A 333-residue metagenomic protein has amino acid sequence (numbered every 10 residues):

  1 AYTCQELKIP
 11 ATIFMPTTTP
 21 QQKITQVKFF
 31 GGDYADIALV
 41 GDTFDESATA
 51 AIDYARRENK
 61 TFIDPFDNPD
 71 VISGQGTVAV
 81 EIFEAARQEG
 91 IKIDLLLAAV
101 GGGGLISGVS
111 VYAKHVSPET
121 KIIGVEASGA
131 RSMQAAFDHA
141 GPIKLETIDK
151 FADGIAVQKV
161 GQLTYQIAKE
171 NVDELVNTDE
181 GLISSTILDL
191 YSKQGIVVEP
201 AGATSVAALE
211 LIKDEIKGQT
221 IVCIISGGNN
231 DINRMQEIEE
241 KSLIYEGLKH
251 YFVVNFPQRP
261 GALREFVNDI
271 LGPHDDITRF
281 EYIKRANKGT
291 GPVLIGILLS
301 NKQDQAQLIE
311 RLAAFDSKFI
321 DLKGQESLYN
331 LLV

Functional and structural regions predicted by a protein language model:
A1-P10, G108-S117, A207-E215: Alpha-helix C-terminal capping segments
C4, V27, I63, I82 (+10 more regions): Buried hydrophobic positions in well-ordered alpha/beta secondary-structure cores of metabolic enzymes
T12-L95, E126-D179, I183: Small/polar-residue-rich loop-to-helix segments that shape phosphate-bearing ligand pockets
D67, V100-G104, E126-R131, F151 (+7 more regions): Glycine-rich beta-alpha junction loops
F83-H115, E119: Glycine-rich ThDP/TPP pyrophosphate-binding loop and its adjacent helix/strand module within ThDP-dependent enzymes
G161-Q219: Active-site-adjacent helical/loop segments in soluble small-molecule enzymes
E210-E240: Catalytic phosphate/nucleotide-handling subdomain of diverse soluble enzymes
I232-V333: A conserved regulatory-domain signal marking ACT and ACT-like small-molecule sensing domains and adjacent regulatory
